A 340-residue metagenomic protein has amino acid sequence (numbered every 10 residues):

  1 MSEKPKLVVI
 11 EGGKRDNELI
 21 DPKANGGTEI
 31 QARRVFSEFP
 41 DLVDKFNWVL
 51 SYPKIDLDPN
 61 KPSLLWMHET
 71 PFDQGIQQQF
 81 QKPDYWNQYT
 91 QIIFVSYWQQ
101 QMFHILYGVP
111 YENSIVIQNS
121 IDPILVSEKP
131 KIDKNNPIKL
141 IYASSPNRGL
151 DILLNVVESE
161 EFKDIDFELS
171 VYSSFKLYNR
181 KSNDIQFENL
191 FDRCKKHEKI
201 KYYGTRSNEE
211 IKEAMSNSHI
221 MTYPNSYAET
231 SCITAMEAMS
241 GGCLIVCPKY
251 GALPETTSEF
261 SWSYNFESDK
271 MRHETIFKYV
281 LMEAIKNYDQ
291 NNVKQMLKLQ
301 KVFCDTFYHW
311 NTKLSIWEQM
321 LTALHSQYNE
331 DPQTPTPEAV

Functional and structural regions predicted by a protein language model:
M1-D58: N-terminal pre-catalytic "stem/leader" segment of glycosyltransferase-like enzymes
N25-I30, S268, R272, D289-N329: A charged, aromatic-enriched C-terminal amphipathic alpha-helix characteristic of glycosyltransferases across folds
N47-I76, T90-F94, I115-Q118: Active-site proximal beta-strand in glycosyltransferases
W98, S120: Carbohydrate-associated surface elements
K131-G149, L154-V157, S170: Conserved donor-binding/catalytic core segment of Leloir-type glycosyltransferases
D184-R206: Nucleotide-activated donor-binding/catalytic signature segment of Leloir-type glycosyltransferases, i.e., the conserved
S216-T230, C243: Acidic donor-binding loop of glycosyltransferase active sites
P254-A284: Change "using UDP/GDP/dTDP sugars" to "using nucleotide sugars
